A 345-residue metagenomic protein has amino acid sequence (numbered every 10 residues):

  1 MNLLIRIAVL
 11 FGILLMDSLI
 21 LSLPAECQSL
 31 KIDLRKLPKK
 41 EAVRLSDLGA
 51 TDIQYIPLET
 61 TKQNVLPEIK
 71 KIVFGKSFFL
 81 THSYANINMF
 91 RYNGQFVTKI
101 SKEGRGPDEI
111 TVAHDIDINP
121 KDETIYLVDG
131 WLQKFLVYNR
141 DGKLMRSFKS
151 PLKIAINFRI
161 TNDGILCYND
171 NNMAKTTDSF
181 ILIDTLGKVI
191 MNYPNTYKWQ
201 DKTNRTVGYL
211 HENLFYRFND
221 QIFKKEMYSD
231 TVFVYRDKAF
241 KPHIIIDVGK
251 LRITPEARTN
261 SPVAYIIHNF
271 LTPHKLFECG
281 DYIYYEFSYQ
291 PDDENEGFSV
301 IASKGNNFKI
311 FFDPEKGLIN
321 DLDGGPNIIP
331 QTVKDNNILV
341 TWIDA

Functional and structural regions predicted by a protein language model:
M1-I7: Positively charged n-region of N-terminal signal peptides that target proteins for export
A8-I20: Bacterial N-terminal signal peptides
L23-A345: Eukaryotic scaffold repeat domains enriched in small/polar residues
